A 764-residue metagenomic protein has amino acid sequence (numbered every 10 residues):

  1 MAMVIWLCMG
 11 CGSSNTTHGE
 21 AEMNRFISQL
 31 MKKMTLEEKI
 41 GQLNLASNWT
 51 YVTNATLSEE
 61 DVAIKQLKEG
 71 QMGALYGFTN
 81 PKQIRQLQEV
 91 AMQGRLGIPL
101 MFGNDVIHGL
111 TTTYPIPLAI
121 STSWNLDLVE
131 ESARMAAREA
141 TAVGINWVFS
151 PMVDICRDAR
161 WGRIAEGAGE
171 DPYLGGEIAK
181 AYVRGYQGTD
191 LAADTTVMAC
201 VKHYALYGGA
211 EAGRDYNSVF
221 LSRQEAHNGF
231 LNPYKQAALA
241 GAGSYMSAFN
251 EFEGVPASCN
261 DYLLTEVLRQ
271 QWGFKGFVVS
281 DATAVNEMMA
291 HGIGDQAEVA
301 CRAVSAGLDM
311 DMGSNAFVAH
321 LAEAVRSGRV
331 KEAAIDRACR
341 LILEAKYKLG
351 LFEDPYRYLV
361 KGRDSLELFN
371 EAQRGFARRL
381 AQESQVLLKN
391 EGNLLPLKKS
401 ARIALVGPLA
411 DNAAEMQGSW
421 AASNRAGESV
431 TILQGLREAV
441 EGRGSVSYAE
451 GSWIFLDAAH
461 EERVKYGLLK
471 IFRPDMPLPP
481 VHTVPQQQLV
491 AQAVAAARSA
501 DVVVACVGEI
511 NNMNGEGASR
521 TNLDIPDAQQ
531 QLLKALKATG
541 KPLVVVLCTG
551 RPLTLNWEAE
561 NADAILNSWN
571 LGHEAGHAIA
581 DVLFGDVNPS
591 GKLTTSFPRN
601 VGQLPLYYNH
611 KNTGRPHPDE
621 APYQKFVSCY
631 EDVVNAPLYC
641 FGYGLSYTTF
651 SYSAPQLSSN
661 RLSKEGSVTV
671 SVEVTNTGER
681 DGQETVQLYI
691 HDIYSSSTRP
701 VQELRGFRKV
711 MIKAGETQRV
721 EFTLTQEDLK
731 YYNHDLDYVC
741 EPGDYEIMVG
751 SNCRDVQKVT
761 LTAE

Functional and structural regions predicted by a protein language model:
M1-C8: Bacterial N-terminal signal peptides
C8-N733, P742-C753: Glycoside hydrolase catalytic-domain context in secreted enzymes
Y738-C740: Surface-exposed, short loops/turns at beta-strand junctions within beta-sandwich domains
D755-E764: Short beta-strand elements
